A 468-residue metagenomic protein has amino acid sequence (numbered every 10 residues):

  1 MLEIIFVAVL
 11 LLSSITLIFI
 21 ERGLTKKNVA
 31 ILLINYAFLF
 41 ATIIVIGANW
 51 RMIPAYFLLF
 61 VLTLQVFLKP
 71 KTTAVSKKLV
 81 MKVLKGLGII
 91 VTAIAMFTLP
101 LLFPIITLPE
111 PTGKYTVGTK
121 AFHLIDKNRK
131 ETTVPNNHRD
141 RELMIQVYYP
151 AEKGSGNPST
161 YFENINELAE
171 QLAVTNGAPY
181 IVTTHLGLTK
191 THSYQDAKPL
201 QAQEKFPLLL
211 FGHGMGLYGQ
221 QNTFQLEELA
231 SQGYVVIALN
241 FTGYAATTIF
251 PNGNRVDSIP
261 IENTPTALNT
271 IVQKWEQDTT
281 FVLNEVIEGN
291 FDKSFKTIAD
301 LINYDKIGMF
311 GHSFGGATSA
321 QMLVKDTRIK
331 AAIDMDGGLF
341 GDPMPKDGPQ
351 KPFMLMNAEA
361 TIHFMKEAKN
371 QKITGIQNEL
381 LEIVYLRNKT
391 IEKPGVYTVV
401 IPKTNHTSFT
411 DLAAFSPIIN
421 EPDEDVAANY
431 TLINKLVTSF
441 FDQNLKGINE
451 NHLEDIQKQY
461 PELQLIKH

Functional and structural regions predicted by a protein language model:
L24-P70: Membrane-embedded alpha-helical segments of integral membrane proteins
K78-P104: Internal/C-terminal transmembrane anchor helices
T98-L209: Domain-level recognition of soluble alpha/beta enzyme cores, biased toward histidine phosphatases/phosphomutases
Y148-G154, Y161-I181, Q220-I261, T398 (+1 more regions): Active-site machinery of serine-nucleophile hydrolases
K190-I249, H363-F364: Short substrate-entry loop that stabilizes the transition state in hydrolases
G243, T248-Y304: Alpha/beta-hydrolase active-site loop
V282-G348: Primarily recognizes the serine-hydrolase "nucleophile elbow" in alpha/beta-hydrolase and SGNH/GDSL folds
K351, N357-N429: Active-site-adjacent alpha-helix of alpha/beta-hydrolase-fold enzymes
